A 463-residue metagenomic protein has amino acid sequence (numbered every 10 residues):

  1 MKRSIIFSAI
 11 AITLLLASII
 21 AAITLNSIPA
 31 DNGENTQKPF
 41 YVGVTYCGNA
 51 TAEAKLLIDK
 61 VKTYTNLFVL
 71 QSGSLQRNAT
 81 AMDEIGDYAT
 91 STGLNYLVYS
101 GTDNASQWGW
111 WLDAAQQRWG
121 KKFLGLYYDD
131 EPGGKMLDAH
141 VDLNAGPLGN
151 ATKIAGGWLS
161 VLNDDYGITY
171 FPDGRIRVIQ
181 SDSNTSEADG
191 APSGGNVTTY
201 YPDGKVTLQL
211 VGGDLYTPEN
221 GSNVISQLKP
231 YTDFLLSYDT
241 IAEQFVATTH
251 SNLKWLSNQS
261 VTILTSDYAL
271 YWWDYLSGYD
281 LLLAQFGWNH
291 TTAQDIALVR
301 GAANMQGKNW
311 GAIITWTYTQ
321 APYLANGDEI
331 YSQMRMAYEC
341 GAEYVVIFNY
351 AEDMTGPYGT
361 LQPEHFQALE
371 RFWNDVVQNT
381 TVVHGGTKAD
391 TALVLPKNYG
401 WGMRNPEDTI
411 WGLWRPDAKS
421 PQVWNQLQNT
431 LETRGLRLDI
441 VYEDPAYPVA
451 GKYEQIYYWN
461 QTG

Functional and structural regions predicted by a protein language model:
M1-E34, V61: Secretory targeting signatures
T24, I28-G463: Glycan-processing catalytic domains of CAZymes
